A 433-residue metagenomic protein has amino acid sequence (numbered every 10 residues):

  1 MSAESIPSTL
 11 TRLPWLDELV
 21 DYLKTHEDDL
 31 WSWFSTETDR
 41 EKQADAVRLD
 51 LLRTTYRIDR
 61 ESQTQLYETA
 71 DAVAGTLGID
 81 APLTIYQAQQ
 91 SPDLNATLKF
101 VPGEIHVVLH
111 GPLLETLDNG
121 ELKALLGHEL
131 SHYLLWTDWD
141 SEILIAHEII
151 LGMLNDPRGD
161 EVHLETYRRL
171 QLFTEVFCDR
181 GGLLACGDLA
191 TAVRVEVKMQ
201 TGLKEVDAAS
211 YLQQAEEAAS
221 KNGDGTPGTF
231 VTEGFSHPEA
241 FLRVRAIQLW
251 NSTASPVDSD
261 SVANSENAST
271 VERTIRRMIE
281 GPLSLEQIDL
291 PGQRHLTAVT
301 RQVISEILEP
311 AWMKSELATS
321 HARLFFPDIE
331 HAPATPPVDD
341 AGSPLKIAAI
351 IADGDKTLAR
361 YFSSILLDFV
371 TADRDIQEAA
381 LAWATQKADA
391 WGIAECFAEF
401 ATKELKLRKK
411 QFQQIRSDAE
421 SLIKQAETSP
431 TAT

Functional and structural regions predicted by a protein language model:
S2-R48, L184, V195-T433: Cytosolic-facing loops and C-terminal tails of multi-pass membrane proteins
L51-R57: Short hinge/gating elements
R57-I85, L94-A96: Long amphipathic N-terminal alpha/beta scaffold segment
E61, L109-A124, L172: Short pre-active-site segment immediately N-terminal to the catalytic Zn-binding motif
E61-Q65, L77-I79, N155-S220: Short helix/loop segments within enzyme catalytic domains that coordinate or immediately flank catalytic cofactors
Q87-H106: Catalytic zinc-binding patch centered on the HExxH motif and its immediate surroundings that defines zinc-dependent
L117, L126-L135, G181: Active-site His/Glu-centered metal-binding helix of metallohydrolases
E129-H147: Catalytic Zn2+-binding segment of zinc metalloproteases
